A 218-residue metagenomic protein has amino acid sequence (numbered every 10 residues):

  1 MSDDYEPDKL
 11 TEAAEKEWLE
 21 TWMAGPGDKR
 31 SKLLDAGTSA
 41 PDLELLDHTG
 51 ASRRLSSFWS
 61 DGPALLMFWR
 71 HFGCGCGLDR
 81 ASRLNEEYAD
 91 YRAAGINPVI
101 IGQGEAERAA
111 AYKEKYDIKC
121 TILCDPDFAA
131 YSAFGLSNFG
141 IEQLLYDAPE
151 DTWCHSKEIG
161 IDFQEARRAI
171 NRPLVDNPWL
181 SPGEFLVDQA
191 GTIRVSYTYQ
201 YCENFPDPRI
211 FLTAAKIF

Functional and structural regions predicted by a protein language model:
M1-L46, F218: N-terminal targeting signals for export/organelle localization
A40-P41, L65, S181-G183: Short loop/turn microsegments at loop-to-beta-strand junctions
L46-H48, V187: A generic structural motif
G50-R53, G191: Detector for glycine-centered tight turns/loop "hinges" at secondary-structure junctions
R54-E86, N97-P98: Short active-site neighborhood of thiol/selenol oxidoreductases, capturing the structured segment around
D79-A133: Structural microenvironment flanking redox-active thiols in thiol-disulfide oxidoreductases
D125-E203: Thiol/selenol-based redox catalytic cores and closely related redox-interacting motifs
C202-I217: A short, polar/charged loop-to-alpha-helix boundary motif
